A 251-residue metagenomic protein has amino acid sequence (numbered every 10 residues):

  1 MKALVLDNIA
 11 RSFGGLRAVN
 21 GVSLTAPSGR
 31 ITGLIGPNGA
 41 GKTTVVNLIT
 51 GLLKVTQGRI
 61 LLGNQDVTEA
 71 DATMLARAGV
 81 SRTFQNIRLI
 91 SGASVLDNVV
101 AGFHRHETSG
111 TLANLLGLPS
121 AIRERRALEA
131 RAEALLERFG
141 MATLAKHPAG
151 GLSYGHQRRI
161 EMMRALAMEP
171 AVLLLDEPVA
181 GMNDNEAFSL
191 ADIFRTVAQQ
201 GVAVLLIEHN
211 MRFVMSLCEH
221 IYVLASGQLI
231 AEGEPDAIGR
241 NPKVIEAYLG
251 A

Functional and structural regions predicted by a protein language model:
M1-A251: Glycine-rich phosphate-binding loops of nucleotide-dependent enzymes
